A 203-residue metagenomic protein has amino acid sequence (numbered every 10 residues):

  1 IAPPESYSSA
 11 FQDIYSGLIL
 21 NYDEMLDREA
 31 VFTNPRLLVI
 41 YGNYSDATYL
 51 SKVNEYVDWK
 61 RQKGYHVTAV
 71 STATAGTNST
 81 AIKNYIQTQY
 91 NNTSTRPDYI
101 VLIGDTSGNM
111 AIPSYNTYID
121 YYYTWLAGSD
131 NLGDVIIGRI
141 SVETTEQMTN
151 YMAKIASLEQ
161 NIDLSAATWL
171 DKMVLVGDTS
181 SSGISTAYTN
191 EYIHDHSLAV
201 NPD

Functional and structural regions predicted by a protein language model:
I1-D203: Cysteine-dependent hydrolase recognition
